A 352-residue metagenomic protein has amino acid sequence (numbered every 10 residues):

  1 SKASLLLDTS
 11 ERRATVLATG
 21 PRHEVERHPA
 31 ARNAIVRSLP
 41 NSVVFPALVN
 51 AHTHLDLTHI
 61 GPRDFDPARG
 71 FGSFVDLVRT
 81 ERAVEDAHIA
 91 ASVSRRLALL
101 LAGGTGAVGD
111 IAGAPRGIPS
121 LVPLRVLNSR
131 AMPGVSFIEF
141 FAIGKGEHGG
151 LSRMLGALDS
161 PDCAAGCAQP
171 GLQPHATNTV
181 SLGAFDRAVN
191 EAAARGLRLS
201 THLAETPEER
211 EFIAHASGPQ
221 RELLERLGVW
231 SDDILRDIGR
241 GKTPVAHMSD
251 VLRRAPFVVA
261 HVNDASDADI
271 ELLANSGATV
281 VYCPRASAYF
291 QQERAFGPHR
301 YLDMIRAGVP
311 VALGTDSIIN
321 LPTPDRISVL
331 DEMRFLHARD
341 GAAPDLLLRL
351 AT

Functional and structural regions predicted by a protein language model:
S1-F45: Histidine-rich, glycine-flanked metal-binding segment
R27-G72, S94, L101-A102: Replace "His-x-His-based motif
A47-A51, V108-D110, G134-E139, P170-P174 (+4 more regions): Hydrophobic faces of well-ordered beta-strands that scaffold small-molecule active sites in alpha/beta enzyme cores
H59-A91, I138, P207-A255, T279: Active-site gating loops and adjacent loop-to-helix segments of metal-dependent hydrolytic enzymes
R82-A193: Active-site loop-helix segments enriched in His/Asp/Glu that coordinate and activate a nucleophilic water at divalent
A112-P115, Q173-V189, L197, L203 (+3 more regions): Active-site glycine- and acidic-residue-rich loops that bind and position anionic ligands or nucleotide-like cofactors
A131-P133, E191-R198, L252-P256, L272-V281 (+1 more regions): Glycine-enriched alpha-helix->loop->beta-strand junction motifs that scaffold or abut catalytic
R221-L227, S231-D233, D250-R254, P284-A286 (+1 more regions): His/Asp/Glu-enriched, well-ordered alpha-helical/loop segment that forms or immediately abuts the divalent-metal
